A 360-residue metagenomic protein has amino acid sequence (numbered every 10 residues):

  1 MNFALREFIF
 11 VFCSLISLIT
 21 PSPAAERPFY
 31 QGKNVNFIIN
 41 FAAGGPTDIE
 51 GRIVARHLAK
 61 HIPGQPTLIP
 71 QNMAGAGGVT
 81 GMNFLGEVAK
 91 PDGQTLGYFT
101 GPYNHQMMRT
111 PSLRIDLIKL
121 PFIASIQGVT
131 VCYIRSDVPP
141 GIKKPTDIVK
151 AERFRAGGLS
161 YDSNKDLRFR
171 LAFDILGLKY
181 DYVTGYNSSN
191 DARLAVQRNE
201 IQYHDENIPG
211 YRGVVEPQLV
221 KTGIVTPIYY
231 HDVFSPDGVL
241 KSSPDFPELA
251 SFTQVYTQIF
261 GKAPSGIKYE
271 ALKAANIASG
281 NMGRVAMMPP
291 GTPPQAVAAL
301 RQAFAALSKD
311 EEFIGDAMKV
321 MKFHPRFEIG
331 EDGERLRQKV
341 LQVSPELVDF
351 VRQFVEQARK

Functional and structural regions predicted by a protein language model:
R6-L18: Bacterial N-terminal signal peptides
T20-A24: Sec/Tat signal peptide C-region and signal peptidase I cleavage site
F29, V35, K60-Q65, F84-T95 (+3 more regions): Hinge/capping helix and adjacent helix->loop/strand transition within the periplasmic-binding protein
Q31-K33, K221-I228, D237, P247 (+5 more regions): An extracytoplasmic/periplasmic, membrane-proximal ligand-sensing/linker region
F37-R52, A74-G77, G157-N164: Extracytoplasmic "Venus flytrap"
E50, V54, A76-V79, G93-Q106 (+3 more regions): Ligand-binding clamshell of periplasmic/extracellular solute-binding protein-like
G101-S112, D166, R170-I175, Y203-A263: A ligand-binding cleft/hinge motif common to bilobed small-molecule-binding domains
